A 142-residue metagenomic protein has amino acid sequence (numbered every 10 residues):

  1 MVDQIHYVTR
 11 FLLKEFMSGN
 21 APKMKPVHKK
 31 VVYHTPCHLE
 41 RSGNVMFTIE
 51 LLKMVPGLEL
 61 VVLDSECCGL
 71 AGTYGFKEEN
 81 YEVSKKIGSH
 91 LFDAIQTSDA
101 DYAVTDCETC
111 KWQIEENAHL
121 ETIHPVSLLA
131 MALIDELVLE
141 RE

Functional and structural regions predicted by a protein language model:
M1-E142: Iron-sulfur cluster-binding electron-transfer modules in prokaryotic oxidoreductases
